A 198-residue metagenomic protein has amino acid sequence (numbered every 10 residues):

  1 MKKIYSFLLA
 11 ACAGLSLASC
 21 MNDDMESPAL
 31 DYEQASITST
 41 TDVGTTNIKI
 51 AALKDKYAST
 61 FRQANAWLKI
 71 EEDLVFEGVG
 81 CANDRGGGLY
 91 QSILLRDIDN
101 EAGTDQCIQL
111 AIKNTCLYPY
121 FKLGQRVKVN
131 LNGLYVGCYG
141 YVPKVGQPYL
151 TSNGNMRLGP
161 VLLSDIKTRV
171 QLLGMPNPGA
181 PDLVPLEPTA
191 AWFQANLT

Functional and structural regions predicted by a protein language model:
M1-Y5, N22: Positively charged n-region of N-terminal signal peptides that target proteins for export
Y5-C12: Sec-dependent signal peptide hydrophobic core
S16-S19: C-terminal motif of bacterial Sec signal peptides marking the signal peptidase cleavage site
M21-Y90, L94-T198: OB-fold nucleic-acid-binding modules
